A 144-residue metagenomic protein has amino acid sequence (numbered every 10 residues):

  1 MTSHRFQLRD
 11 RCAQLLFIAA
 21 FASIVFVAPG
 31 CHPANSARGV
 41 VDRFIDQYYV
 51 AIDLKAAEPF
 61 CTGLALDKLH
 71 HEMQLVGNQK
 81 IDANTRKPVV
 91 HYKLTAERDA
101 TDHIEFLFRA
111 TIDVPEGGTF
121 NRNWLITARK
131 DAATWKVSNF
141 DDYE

Functional and structural regions predicted by a protein language model:
M1-P29: Sec-dependent bacterial lipoprotein signal peptides
A19-A22, Y48, L64, V76: Alpha-helix boundary/capping residues
V27-V50: Short, low-complexity N-terminal intrinsically disordered segments enriched in polar/charged residues
R38-I45, L54, E58, M73 (+1 more regions): Extracytoplasmic/secreted envelope proteins and their assembly/folding machinery, especially bacterial periplasmic
L54-E105: Short solvent-exposed beta->alpha transition segments
A96-E144: Exposed beta-sheet edge and beta->alpha loop/turn motif
